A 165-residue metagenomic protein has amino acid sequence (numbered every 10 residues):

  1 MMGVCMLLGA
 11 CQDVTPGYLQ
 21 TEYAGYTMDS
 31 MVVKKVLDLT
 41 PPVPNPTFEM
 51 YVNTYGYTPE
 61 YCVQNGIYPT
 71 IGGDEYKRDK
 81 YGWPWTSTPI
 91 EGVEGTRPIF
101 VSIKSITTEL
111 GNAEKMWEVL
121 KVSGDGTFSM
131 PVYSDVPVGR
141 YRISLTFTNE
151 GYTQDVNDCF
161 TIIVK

Functional and structural regions predicted by a protein language model:
M1-M2: Sec-dependent signal peptide recognition, specifically the positively charged N-region followed immediately by
M6-A10: C-terminal motif of bacterial Sec signal peptides marking the signal peptidase cleavage site
Q12-K165: Non-catalytic macromolecular-recognition regions in eukaryotic signaling proteins
